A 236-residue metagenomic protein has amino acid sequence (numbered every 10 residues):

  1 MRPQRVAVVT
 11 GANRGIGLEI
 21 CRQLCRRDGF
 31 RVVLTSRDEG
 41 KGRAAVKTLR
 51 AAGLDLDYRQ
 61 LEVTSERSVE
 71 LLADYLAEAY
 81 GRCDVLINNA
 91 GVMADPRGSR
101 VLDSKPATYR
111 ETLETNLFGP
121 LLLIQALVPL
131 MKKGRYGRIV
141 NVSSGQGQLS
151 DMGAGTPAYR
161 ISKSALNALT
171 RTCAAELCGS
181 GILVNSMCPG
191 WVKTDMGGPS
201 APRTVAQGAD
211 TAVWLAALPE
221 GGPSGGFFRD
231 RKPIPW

Functional and structural regions predicted by a protein language model:
M1-V33: Canonical Rossmann dinucleotide-binding motif of NAD(H)/NADP(H)-dependent dehydrogenases/reductases, specifically
D28-A44: Conserved glycine-rich Rossmann-like NAD(P)H-binding loop of the short-chain dehydrogenase/reductase
E39-G40, Q60-L71, P106: The beta1-alpha1 cofactor-binding region of Rossmann-like NAD(H)/NADP(H)-dependent oxidoreductases
L54-D55, Y75-N88, A94-R97, K105 (+2 more regions): A glycine-rich helix->loop->beta "capping" turn within Rossmann-like NAD(P)(H)-dependent oxidoreductase domains
I87, L123-L127, M131, L169-T170 (+1 more regions): Hydrophobic positions on the long internal alpha-helix of Rossmann-like NAD(P)-dependent oxidoreductase domains
V92-M93, S99-L113, K132-G179: Catalytic loop of short-chain dehydrogenase/reductase
G179-S180, S186-P189, G198-W236: C-terminal helical subdomain
